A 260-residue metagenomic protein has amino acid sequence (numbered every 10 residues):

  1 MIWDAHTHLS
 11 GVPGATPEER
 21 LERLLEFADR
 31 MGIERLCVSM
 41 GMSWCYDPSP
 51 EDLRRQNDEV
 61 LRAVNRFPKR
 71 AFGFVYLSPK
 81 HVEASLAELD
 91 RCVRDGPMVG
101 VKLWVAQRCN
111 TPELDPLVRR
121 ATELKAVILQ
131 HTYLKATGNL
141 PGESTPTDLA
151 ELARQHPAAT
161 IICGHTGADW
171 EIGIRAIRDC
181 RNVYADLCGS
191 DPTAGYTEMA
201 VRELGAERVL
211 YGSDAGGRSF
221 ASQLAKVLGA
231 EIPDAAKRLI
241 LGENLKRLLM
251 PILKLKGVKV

Functional and structural regions predicted by a protein language model:
M1-A5, L9, P17-L36, D90 (+2 more regions): Mid-to-C-terminal alpha-helical segments outside catalytic/metal-binding sites
I2-V12, I128-Y133: Histidine-centered catalytic micro-motifs
D4, C37-M40, Y76, I162-G164 (+3 more regions): Short beta-strand segments
H6, A28, V60, V64 (+9 more regions): Conserved, mostly hydrophobic/aromatic
G11-R20, W44-R54, S78-S85, A106-E113 (+3 more regions): Acidic-and-aromatic substrate-binding clefts and catalytic sites of carbohydrate-active enzymes
E18-D29, R54, D58-L61, N65 (+8 more regions): Amphipathic, non-transmembrane alpha-helical secondary structure
E34-R35, P50-A136, K259: Active-site gating/metal-coordination segments in enzymes
G96-G100, Q107-L210, G257-K259: Catalytic pocket-lining loop regions of alpha/beta-barrel enzymes, especially the amidohydrolase/enolase/GH5 lineages
